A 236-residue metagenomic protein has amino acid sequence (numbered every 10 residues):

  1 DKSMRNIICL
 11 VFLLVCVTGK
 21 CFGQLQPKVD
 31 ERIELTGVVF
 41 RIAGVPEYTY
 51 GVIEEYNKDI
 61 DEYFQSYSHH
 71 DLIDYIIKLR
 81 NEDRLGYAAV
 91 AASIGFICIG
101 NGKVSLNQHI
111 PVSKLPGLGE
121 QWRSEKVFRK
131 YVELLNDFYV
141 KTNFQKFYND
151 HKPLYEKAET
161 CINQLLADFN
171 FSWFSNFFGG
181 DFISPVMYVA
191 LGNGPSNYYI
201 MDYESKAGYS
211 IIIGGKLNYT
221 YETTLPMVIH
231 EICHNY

Functional and structural regions predicted by a protein language model:
D1-Q26: Bacterial Sec-dependent N-terminal signal peptides
Q24-Q108: N-terminal mature-domain "stem" immediately C-terminal to a signal peptide or N-terminal signal-anchor/transmembrane
I42, S66, F177-G180, N235: Structured segments of extracytoplasmic/periplasmic soluble domains in secreted or envelope-associated proteins
D74-F171: Long, mid-chain structured domain cores
K114-G117, G194-E222: Active-site scaffold of zinc-dependent metalloenzymes
D150-E204: Auxiliary, metal-adjacent structural segments of Zn-dependent hydrolase domains
N163-A167, Y221-P226: Solvent-exposed, acidic/flexible segments
E222-Y236: Active-site recognition of the HExxH zinc-binding catalytic motif
